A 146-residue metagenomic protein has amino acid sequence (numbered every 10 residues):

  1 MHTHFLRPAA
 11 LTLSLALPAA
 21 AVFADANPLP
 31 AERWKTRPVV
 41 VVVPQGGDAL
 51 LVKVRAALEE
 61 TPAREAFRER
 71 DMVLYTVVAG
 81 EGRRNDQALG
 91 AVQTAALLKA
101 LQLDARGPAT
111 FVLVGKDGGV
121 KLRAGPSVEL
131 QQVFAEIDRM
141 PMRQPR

Functional and structural regions predicted by a protein language model:
H2-R146: Non-catalytic interaction/Regulatory regions outside core domains
